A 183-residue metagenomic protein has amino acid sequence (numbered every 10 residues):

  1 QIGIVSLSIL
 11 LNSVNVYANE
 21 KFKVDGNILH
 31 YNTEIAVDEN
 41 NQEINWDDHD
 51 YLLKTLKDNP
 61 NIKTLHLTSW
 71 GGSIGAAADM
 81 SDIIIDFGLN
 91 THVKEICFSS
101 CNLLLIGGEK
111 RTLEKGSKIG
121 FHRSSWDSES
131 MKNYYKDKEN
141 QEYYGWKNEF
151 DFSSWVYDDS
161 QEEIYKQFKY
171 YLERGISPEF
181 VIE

Functional and structural regions predicted by a protein language model:
Q1, I83, C97, V181-E183: Proteins with a high burden of low-complexity, intrinsically disordered sequence enriched in S/T/G/P/A and R, requiring
G3-N12: Bacterial N-terminal signal peptides
L11, L52-L56, Y171: Hydrophobic, Leu/Ile/Phe/Ala-enriched alpha-helical segments that form helix-helix packing faces
V14-A18: Sec/Tat signal peptide C-region and signal peptidase I cleavage site
N19-S125: Cleft-lining beta-strand/loop regions that shape enzyme active-site pockets
T64, M131-E183: Charged, glycine-interspersed solvent-exposed loop segments at helix/strand-loop junctions that cap or gate access
S128: Active-site loop architecture of trypsin-fold serine endopeptidases
